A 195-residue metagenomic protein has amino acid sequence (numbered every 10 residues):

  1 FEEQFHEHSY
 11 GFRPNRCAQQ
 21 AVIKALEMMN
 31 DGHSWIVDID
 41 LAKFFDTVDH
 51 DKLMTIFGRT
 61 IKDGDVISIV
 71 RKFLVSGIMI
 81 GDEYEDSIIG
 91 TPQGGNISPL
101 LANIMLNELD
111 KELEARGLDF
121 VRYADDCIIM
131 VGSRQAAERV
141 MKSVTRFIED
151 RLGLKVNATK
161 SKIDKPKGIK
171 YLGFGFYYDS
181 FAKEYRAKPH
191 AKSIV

Functional and structural regions predicted by a protein language model:
Q4-G168: Conserved polymerase palm-domain catalytic core
I169, G173: Conserved tyrosine-mediated DNA breakage-rejoining catalytic core shared by Y-recombinases
F174-V195: Active-site and adjacent loop segments of nucleotide-processing enzymes that use two-metal-ion phosphate chemistry
